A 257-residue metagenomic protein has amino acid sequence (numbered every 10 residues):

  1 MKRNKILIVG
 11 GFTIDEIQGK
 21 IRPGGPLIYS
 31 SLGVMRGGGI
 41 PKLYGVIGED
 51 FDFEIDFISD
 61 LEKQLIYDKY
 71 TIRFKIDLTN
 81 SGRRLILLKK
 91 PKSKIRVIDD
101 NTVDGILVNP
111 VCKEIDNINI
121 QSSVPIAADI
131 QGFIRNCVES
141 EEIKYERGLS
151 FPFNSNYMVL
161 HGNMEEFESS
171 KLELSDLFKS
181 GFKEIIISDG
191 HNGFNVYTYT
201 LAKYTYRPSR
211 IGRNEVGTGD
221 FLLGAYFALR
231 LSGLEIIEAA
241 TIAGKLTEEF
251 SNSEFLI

Functional and structural regions predicted by a protein language model:
K2-I6, T13-I21, R36-A127: Conserved N-terminal subdomain of the carbohydrate kinase-like
R3, S175-I257: Conserved phosphate-binding/catalytic region of the ribokinase-like
T13-E16, G132-I134, F167, I211: A short, flexible beta-alpha/helix-coil linker loop
G25-Y29: Conserved alpha-helical elements of sugar-nucleotide-dependent glycosyltransferases
L32-I40, A228-L231: Alpha-helix C-terminal capping segments
V34, N163, G219: Short, conserved phosphate/pyrophosphate- and ester-handling motifs at nucleotide-, phospho-/glycolipid
R73-D77, R135-E142, R213-D220: Short, charged, surface-exposed secondary-structure boundary motifs
I106-D176, H191-G193: Conserved beta-alpha-beta core of the PfkB/ribokinase-like small-molecule kinase fold
